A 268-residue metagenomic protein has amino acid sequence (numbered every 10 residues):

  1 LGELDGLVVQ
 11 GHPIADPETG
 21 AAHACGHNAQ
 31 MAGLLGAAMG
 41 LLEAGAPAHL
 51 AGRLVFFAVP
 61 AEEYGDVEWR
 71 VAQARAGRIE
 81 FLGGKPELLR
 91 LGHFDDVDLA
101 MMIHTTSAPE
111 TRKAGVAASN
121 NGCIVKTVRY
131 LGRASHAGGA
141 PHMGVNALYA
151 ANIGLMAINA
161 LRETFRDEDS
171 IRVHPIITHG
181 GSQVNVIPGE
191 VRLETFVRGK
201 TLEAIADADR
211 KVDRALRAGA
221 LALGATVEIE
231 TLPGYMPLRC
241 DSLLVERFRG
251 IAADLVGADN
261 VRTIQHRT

Functional and structural regions predicted by a protein language model:
G2-L4, G11-A22, N28-A29, A48-H174 (+1 more regions): Histidine/acidic-residue-rich, glycine-tolerant segments that coordinate divalent metal ions
A24-L41: Active-site alpha-helical elements of protease catalytic centers
A29, G33, A76-E80, M143 (+4 more regions): Catalytic cores of large soluble enzymes that bind and process phosphate-bearing ligands
G36-R53: Flexible, small-residue-rich helix->loop connector segments that border functional cores
A38-L42, L89, N159, R217: Generic structural signal for well-ordered alpha-helical scaffold segments
Y149-T268: Metal-dependent amide/peptide-bond hydrolase catalytic core, centered on the "pita-bread" metallohydrolase fold
